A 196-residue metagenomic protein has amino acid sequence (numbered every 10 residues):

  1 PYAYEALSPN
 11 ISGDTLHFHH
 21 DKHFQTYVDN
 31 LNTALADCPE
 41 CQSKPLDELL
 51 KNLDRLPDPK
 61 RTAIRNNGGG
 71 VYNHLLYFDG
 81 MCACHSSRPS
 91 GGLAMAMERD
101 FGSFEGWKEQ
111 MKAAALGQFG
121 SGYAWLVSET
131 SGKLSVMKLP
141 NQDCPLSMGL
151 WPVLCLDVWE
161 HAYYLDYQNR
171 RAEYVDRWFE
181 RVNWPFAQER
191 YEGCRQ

Functional and structural regions predicted by a protein language model:
P1-Q196: Feature for soluble, non-membrane regions of globular proteins
